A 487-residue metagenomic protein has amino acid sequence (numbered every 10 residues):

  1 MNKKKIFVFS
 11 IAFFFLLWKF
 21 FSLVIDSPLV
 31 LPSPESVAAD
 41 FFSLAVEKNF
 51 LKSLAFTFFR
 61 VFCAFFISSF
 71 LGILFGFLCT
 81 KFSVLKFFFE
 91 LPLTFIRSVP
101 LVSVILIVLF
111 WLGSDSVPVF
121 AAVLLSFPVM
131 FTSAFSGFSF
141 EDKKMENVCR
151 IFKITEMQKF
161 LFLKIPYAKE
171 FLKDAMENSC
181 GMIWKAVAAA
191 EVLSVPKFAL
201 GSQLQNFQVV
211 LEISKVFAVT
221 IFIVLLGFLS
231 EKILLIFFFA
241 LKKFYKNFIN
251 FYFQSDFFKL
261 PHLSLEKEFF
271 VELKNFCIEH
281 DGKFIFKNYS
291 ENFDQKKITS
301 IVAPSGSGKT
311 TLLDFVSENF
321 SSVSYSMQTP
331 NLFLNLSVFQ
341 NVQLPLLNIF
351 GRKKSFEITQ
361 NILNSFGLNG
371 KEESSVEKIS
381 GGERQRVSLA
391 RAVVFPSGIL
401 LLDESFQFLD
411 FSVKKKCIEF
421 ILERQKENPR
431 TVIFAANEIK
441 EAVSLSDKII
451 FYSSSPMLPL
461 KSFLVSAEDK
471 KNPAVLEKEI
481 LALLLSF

Functional and structural regions predicted by a protein language model:
F120-L124, E156-A190, I223-L225, A435 (+1 more regions): Transmembrane alpha-helices
V302-P304: The feature captures the beta-strand-to-loop junction immediately N-terminal to the Walker
K354-K371: Conserved ABC ATPase "signature" region
S375-I379, E383: Conserved ABC ATPase signature
L389: Hydrophobic anchor residue at the start of the ABC signature
L400-E404: Catalytic Walker B motif of ABC-type/P-loop ATPase nucleotide-binding domains
K414-E427: Helical segment within the ABC ATPase nucleotide-binding domain
